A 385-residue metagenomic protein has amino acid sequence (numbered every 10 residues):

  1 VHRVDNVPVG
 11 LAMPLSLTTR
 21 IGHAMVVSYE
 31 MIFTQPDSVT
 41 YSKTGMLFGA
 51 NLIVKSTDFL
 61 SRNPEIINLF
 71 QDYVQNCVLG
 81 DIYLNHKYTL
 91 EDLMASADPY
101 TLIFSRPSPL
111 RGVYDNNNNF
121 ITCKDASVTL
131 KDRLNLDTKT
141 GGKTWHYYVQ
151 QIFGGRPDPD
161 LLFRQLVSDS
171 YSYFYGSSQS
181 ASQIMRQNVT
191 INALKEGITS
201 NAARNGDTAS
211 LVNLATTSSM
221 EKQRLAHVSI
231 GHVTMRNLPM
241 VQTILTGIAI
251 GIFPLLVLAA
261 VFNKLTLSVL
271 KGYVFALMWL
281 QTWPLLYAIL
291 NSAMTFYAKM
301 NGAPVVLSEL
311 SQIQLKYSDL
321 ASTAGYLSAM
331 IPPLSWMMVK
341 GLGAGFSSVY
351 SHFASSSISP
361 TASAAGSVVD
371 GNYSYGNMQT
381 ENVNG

Functional and structural regions predicted by a protein language model:
V1-S177, V383-G385: N-terminal extracellular/luminal ectodomains immediately following the signal peptide in secreted and single-pass
R3-M13, F275, V349-S355: Amphipathic alpha-helical scaffolding segments
T34-S38, T295-V305, M330, D370-G385: Juxtamembrane/interfacial segments around transmembrane helices
V74, V78, F153, A193-L194 (+3 more regions): Generic secondary-structure transition motif, activating predominantly at the C-termini of alpha-helices
D160, R164-S168, R204-D207, L211-S218 (+2 more regions): Membrane-targeting and insertion segments and their boundary/processing signals
A181-L238: Non-cytosolic juxtamembrane linkers/loops that tether extracellular or periplasmic domains to nearby transmembrane
T216-V349: Hydrophobic alpha-helical transmembrane segments and adjacent short intramembrane/lumenal linkers of inner/organellar
S335-G385: Long, low-complexity, intrinsically disordered extramembrane tails
